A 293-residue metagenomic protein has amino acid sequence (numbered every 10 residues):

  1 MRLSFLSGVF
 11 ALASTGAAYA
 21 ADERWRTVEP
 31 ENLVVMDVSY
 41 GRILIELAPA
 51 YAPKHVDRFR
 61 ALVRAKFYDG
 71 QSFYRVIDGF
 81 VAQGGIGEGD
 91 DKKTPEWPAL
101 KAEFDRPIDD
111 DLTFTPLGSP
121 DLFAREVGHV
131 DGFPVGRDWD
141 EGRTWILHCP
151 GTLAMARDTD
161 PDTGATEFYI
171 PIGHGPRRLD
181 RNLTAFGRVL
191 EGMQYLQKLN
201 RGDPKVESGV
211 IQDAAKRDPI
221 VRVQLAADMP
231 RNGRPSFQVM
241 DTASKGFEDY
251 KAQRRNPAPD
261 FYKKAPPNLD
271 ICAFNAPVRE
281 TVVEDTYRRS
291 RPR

Functional and structural regions predicted by a protein language model:
S4-S14: Bacterial N-terminal signal peptides
A18-R293: Cyclophilin-like peptidyl-prolyl cis-trans isomerases
